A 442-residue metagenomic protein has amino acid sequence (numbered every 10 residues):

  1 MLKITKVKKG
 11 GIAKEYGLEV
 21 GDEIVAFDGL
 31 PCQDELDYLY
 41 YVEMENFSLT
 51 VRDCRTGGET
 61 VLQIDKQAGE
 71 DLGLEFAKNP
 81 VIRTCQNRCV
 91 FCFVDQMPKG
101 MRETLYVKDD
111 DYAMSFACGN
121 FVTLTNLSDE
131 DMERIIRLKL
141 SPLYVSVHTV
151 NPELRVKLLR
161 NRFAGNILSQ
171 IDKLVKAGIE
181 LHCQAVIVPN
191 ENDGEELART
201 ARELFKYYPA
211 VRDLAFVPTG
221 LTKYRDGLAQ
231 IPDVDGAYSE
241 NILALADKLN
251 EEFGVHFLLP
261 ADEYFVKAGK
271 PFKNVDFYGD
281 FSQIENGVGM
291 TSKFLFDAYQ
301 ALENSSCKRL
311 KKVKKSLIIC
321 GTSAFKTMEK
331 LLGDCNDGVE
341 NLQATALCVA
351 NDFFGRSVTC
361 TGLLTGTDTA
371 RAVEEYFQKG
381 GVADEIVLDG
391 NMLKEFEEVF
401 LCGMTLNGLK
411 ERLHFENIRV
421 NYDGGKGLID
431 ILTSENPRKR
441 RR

Functional and structural regions predicted by a protein language model:
M1-K8: PDZ/PDZ-like groove recognition
A13-Q33: Conserved PDZ fold ligand-binding element
A26-T50: PDZ domains, with a preference for the canonical peptide-binding region formed by the helix
D28, R55-G57: Solvent-exposed strand-loop boundary residues in beta-sheet-rich modules
G57-E59, K66-A210, G220-L249: Conserved Radical SAM active-site core
P142-Y144, E180-H182, D213-A215, F257-L259 (+1 more regions): Structural preference for beta-strand elements that scaffold enzyme active sites
R155, E191, V211-A237, G254-D276 (+2 more regions): Flexible glycine/acidic-rich beta-alpha junction loops that bind and position SAM and/or redox cofactors in anaerobic
K270-R442: Radical SAM enzyme core and accessory elements
